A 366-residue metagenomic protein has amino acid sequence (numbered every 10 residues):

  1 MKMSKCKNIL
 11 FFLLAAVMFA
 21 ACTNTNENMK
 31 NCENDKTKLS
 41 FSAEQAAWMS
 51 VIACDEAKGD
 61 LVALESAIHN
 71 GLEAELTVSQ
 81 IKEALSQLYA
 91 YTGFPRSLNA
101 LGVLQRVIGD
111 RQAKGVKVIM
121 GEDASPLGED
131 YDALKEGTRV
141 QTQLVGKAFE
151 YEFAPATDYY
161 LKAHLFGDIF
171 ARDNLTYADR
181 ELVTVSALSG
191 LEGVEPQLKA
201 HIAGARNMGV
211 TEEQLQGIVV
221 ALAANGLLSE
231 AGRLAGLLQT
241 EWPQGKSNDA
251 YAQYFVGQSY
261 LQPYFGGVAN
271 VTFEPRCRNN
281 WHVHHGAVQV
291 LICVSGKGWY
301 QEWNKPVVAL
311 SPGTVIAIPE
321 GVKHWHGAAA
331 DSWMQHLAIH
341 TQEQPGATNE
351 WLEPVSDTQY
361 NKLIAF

Functional and structural regions predicted by a protein language model:
K2-L10: Bacterial N-terminal signal peptides that target proteins for export
F11-A20: Bacterial N-terminal signal peptides
T23-A46, D55-A74, S79-Q80, F94-Y177 (+5 more regions): Acidic, glycine/proline-rich low-complexity segments that act as flexible tails and inter-domain linkers
L238-G267, N280-W281, T348-F366: A short, N-terminal "cap"/entry segment at the start of jelly-roll beta-barrel domains of the cupin/DSBH fold
A269-H284: Conserved short histidine dyad/triad with adjacent acidic residue
R278, H285-P312, V322: A short beta-strand-loop-beta hairpin characteristic of the jelly-roll/cupin
E320-A347: Ligand-binding loop in jelly-roll beta-barrel domains
